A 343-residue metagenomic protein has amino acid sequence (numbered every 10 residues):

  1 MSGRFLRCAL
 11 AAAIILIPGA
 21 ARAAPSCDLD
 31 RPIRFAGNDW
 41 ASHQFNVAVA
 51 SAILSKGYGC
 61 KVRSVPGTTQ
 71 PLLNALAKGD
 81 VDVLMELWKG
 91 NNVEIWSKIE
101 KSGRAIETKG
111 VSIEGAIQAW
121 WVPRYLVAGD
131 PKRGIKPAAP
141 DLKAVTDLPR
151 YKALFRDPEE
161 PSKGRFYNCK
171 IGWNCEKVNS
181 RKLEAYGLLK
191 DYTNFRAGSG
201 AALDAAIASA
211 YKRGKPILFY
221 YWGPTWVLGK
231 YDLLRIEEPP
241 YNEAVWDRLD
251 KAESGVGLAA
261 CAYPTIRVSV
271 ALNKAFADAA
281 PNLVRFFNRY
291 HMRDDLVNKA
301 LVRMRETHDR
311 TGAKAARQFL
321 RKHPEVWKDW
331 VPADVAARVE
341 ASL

Functional and structural regions predicted by a protein language model:
C27-S42, C60-V65, K163-Y167, F287: Short, well-ordered beta-strand elements
R31, S42, C175-K190, G200-G214 (+3 more regions): An extracytoplasmic/periplasmic, membrane-proximal ligand-sensing/linker region
W40-A41, K61-A75, N194-A205: Short helix-initiation/N-cap motifs at beta->coil->alpha
A41-C60, R181-L183: Short, polar/charged alpha-helical segment
V47, G67-R104, A206, W226-Y231: Pocket-flanking alpha-helical
R104-Y167: A conserved helix-loop-strand patch within extracytoplasmic ligand-binding domains of the periplasmic binding
T108-G110, A185-N298: Flexible, solvent-exposed loop/hinge segments that line or gate ligand/substrate-binding clefts
Q118-I135, R267-A279, V302-R303: A bilobed periplasmic-binding-protein/Venus flytrap-type ligand-binding module shared by bacterial periplasmic
